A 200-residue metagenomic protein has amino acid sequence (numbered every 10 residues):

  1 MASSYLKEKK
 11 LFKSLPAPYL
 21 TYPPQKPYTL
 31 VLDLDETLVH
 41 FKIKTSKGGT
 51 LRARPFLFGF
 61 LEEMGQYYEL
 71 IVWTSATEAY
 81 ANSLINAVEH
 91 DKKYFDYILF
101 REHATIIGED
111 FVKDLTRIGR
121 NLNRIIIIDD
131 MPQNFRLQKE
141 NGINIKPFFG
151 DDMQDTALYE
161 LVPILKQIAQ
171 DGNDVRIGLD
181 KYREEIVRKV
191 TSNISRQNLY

Functional and structural regions predicted by a protein language model:
M1-L32, T45, R196-Y200: Non-catalytic pre-domain segments flanking phosphatase-related domains
L6-K9, L51-P55, T105-E109: Conserved phosphate-coordination/catalytic loops
K13-P23, K42-R52, G65-I71, I145-F148: Short interface patches used for recognition in eukaryotic signaling and trafficking proteins
Q25, T37-V39, I43-S46, T77-A79 (+3 more regions): Conserved beta-strand elements of beta-rich interaction domains across eukaryotes, especially beta-propellers
K26-V39, F60, Q66-E69, Y94 (+2 more regions): Core residues of folded domains in eukaryotic genome-function proteins
D35, G49-R54, A76: Membrane-proximal soluble helical/coiled-coil segments that couple transmembrane anchors to catalytic or regulatory
L57-N86, R101: Substrate-recognition element of Asp-dependent hydrolases with the DxDx(T/V) motif
N82-Y200: C-terminal cap/substrate-recognition subdomain and adjoining C-terminal extension of metal-dependent phosphatase-like
